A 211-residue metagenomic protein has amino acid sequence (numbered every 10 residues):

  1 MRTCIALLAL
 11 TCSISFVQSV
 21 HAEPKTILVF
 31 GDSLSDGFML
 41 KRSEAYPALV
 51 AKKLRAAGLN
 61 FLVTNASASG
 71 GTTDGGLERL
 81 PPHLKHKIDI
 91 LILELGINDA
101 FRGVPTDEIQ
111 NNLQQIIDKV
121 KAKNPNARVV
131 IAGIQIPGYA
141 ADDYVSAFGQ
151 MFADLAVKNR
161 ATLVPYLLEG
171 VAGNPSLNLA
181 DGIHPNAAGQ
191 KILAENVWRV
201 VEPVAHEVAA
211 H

Functional and structural regions predicted by a protein language model:
M1-I5: Positively charged n-region of N-terminal signal peptides that target proteins for export
A6-S15: Bacterial N-terminal signal peptides
V17-S19: N-terminal signal peptide c-region/cleavage motif recognized by signal peptidases
H21-S69, L77-K87: Serine-esterase "nucleophile elbow" of acetyl-processing enzymes
D36, T72, G138: Flexible, glycine-rich phosphate/dinucleotide-binding loops and adjacent beta-alpha linkers at cofactor/substrate
A45, T72, N186: Residue-level signal for threonine
L59, L77-H211: Alpha-helical cap/lid subdomain in secreted, periplasmic, or secretory-pathway luminal O-acyl-processing enzymes
S67-G71, A140-A141: Short, flexible loop segments at the rims of nucleotide/cofactor-binding pockets, characterized by
